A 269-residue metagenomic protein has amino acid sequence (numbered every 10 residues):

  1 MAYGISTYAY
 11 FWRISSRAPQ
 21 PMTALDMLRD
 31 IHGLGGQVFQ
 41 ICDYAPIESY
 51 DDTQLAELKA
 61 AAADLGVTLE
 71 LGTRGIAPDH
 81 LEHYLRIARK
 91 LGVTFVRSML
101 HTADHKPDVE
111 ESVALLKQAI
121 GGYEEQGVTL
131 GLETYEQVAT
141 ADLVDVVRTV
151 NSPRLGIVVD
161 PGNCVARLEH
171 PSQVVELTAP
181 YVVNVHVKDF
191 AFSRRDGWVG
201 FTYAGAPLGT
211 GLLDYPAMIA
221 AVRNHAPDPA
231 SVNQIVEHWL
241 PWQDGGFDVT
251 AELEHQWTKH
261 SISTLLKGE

Functional and structural regions predicted by a protein language model:
M1-L91, E252-E269: N-terminal pre-domain/capping segments
Y3-Y10, F39-I41, V67-T73, V96-S98 (+4 more regions): Hydrophobic faces of well-ordered beta-strands that scaffold small-molecule active sites in alpha/beta enzyme cores
Y8-W12, C42-P46, G72-I76, H101-A103 (+5 more regions): Active-site beta-loop-alpha junctions enriched in small/polar residues
P19-A24, D52-L58, E82, R86 (+3 more regions): Charged helix-capping and loop-helix junction motifs
M27-H32, A56, E82-R89, H170-V183 (+1 more regions): Short amphipathic alpha-helices and their capping/turn segments at secondary-structure boundaries
F39, Q118-L212: Acidic/histidine-rich catalytic cores of soluble enzymes
A61-I157, A166: Active-site acidic/histidine proton-transfer and metal-coordination neighborhood in alpha/beta enzyme cores
G211-A221, A230-Q243, F247: H/E-rich (His + Asp/Glu) clusters that bind or coordinate divalent metals
